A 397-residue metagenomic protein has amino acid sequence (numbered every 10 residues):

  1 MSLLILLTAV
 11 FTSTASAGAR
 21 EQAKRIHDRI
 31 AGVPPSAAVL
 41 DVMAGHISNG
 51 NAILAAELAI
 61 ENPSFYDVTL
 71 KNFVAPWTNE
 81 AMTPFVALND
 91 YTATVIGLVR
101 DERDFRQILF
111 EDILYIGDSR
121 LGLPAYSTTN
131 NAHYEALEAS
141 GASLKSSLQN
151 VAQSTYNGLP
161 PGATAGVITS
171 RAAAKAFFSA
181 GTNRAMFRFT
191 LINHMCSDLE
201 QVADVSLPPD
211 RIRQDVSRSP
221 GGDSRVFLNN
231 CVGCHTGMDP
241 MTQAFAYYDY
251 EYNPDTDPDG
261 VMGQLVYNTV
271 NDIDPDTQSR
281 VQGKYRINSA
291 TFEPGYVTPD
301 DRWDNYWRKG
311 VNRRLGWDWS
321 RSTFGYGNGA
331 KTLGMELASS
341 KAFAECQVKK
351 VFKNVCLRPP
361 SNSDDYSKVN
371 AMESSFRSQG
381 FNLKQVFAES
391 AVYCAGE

Functional and structural regions predicted by a protein language model:
S2-V10: Bacterial N-terminal signal peptides
T12-T14: N-terminal signal peptide c-region/cleavage motif recognized by signal peptidases
G18-A55, A59: N-terminal mature-domain "stem" immediately C-terminal to a signal peptide or N-terminal signal-anchor/transmembrane
G18-Q22, N328, S367-K368: Alpha-helix N-cap/N′ positions at the starts of helices
L54-M241, A338, A342, F352-V355 (+1 more regions): Extended surface/linker regions that mediate inter-domain or inter-protein docking in multi-component redox
S170-N183, S217-R218, S224-V226, T236 (+4 more regions): Electron-transfer interface patches adjacent to heme c in soluble/periplasmic c-type cytochromes and di-/multiheme
Q243-D249: Short cysteine/histidine-rich zinc-coordinating motifs and their immediately flanking basic loops
S361-Y366: Generic long, charged, amphipathic alpha-helical segments
